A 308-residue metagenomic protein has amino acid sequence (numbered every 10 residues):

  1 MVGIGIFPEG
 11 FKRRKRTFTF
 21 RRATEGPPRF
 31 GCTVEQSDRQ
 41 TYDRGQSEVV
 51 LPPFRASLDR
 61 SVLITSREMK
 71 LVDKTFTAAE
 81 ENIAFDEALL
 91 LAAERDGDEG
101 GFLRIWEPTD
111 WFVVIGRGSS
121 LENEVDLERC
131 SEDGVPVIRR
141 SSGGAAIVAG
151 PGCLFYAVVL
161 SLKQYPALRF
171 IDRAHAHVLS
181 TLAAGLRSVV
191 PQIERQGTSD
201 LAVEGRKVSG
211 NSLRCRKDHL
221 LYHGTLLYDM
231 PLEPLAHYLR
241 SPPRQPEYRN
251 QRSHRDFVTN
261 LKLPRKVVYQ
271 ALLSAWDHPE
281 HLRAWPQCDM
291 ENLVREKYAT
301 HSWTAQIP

Functional and structural regions predicted by a protein language model:
M1-R13, F20: Extreme N-terminal basic, low-complexity initiation segments that serve as generic localization/processing leaders
G26, E48-V50, L58-V62: Targeting/processing segments of secretory and organellar proteins
L63-E124, E128, E132, R140 (+1 more regions): Active-site loop/lid in soluble adenylation, ligation, and acyl-transfer enzymes
L127, P151, F155-H278, H301-P308: Catalytic beta-strand/loop module used to bind and position nucleotide/cofactor moieties in cofactor-attachment
